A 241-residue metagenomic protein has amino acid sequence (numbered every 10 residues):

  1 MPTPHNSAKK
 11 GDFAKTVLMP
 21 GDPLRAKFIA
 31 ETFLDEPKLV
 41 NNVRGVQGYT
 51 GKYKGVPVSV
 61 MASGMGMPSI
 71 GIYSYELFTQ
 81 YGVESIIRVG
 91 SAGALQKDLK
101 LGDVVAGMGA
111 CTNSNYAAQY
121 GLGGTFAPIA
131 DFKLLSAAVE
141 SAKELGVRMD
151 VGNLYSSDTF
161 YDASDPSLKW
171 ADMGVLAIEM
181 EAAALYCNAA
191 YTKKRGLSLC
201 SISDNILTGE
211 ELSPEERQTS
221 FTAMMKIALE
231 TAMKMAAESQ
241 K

Functional and structural regions predicted by a protein language model:
M1-P128, F132-S136: Metabolite-binding pocket within alpha/beta catalytic cores that recognizes anionic/polar moieties
M19, A26, G66-I70, A127 (+5 more regions): Generic structural signal for well-ordered, non-membrane alpha-helical segments in soluble metabolic enzymes
D35-N42, G146-N153, M235-K241: Flexible, glycine/charged-enriched surface loops at secondary-structure junctions
V83-E84, L176, R195: Short acidic/polar active-site loop segments enriched in Thr and Asp
T125-G174: Active-site rim beta-loop-alpha module in soluble metabolic enzymes
A137-L145, N188, I227-E238: Generic non-transmembrane alpha-helical segments
A183-R217: Zn-dependent metallopeptidase/amidohydrolase metal-coordination segment
I206-K241: His/Asp/Glu-rich mid-to-C-terminal helical/loop segments that flank catalytic regions of hydrolases
